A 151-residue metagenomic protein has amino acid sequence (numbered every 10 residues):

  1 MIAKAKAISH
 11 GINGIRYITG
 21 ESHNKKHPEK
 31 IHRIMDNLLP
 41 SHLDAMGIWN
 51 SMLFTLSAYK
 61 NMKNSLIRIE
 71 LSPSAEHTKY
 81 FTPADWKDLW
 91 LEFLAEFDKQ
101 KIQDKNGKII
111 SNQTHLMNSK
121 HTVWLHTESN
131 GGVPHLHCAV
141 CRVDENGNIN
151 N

Functional and structural regions predicted by a protein language model:
M1-N151: N-terminal nicking endonuclease/strand-transfer module with a His-rich metal-binding environment and a catalytic Tyr
